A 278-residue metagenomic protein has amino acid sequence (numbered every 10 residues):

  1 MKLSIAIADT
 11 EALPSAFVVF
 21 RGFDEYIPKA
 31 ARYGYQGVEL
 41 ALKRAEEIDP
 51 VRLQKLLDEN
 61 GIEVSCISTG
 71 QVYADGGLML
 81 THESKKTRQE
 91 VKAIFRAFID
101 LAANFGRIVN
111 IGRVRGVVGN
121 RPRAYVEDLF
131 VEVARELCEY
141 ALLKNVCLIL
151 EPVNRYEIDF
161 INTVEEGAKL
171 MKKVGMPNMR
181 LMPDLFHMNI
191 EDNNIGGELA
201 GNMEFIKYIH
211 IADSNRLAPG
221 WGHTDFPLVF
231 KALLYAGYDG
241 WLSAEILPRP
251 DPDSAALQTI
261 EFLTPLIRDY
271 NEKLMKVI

Functional and structural regions predicted by a protein language model:
M1-I99, A103, M176, E261-I278: N-terminal pre-domain/capping segments
L3-I7, V38-L40, V64-T69, V109-I111 (+4 more regions): Hydrophobic faces of well-ordered beta-strands that scaffold small-molecule active sites in alpha/beta enzyme cores
P14-V19, L40-R52, V118-G119, Y156-I161 (+3 more regions): Acidic-and-aromatic substrate-binding clefts and catalytic sites of carbohydrate-active enzymes
V19-G22, T81-R180, K273-V277: Active-site acidic/histidine proton-transfer and metal-coordination neighborhood in alpha/beta enzyme cores
Y26-P28, P50-Q54, F95-I99, V131-C138 (+4 more regions): Generic structural signal for well-ordered alpha-helices, preferentially at hydrophobic/aromatic core positions
A30, V38, L57, V91 (+7 more regions): Conserved, mostly hydrophobic/aromatic
Y33, N104-F105, E204, A236: Structural motif
G37-V38, V131-F230: Acidic/histidine-rich catalytic cores of soluble enzymes
